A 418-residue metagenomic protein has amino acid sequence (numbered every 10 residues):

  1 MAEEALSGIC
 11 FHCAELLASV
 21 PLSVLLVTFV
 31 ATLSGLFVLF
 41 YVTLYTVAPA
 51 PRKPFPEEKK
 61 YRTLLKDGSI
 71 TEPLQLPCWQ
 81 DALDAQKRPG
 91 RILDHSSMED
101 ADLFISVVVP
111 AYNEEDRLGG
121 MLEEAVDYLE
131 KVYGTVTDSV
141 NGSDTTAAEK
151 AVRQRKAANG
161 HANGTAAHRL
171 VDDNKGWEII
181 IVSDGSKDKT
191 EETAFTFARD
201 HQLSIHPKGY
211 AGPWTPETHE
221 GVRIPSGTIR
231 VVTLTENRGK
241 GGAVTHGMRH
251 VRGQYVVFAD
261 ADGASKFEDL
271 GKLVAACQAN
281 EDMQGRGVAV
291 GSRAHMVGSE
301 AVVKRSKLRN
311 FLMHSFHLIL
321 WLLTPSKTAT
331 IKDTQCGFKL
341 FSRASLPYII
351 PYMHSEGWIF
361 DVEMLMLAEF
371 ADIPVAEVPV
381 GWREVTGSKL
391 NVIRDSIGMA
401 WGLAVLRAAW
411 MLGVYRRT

Functional and structural regions predicted by a protein language model:
A2-D100, Y352-T418: Hydrophobic helical membrane-anchoring modules
F104-S106, E178, E363: Cell-envelope/extracellular polymer assembly enzymes that use nucleotide-activated donors
V109-E124, G185: Active-site beta-to-alpha loop of glycosyltransferases that engages the nucleotide-sugar donor
D116-G120, K150-V152, K156, D188-F197 (+1 more regions): Acidic helix N-cap motif at the loop->helix transition within catalytic regions of sugar-transfer enzymes
E123-K175, D200: Short, acidic, metal-binding catalytic loop of nucleotide-sugar glycosyltransferases
D144-T145, S183-E191, G263: A conserved acidic beta->alpha catalytic loop
A162, L170-I180, E192-H250: Conserved donor nucleotide-binding strand/loop of the catalytic core
P225-H250, Y255-F258, F267-W358, V385-L390: Acceptor/aglycone-binding surface of glycosyltransferases and processive sugar-polymer synthases
